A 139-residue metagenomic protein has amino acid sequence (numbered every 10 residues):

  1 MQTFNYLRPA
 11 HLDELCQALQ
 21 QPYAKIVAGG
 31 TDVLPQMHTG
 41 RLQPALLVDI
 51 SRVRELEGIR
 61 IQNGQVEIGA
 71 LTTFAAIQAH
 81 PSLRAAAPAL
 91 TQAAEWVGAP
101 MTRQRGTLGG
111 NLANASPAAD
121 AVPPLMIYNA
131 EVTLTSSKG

Functional and structural regions predicted by a protein language model:
M1-G139: C-terminal structural segment of proteins
